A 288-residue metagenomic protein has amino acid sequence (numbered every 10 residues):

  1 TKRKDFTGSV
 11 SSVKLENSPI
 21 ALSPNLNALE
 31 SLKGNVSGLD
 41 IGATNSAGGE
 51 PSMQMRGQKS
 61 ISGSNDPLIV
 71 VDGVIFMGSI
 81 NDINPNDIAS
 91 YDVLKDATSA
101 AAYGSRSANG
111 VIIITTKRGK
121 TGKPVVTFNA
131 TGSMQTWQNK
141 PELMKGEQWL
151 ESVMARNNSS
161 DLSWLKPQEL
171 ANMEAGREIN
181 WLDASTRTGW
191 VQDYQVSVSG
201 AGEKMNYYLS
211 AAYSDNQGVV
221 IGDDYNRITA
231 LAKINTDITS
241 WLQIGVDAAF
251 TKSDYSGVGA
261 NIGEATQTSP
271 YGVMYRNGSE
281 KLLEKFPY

Functional and structural regions predicted by a protein language model:
T1-L231, T236-S253, A260-I262: Short, small/polar-rich motifs associated with maturation and membrane association, primarily at protein termini
A175, T251, S256-Y288: Acidic/polar loop-and-plug regions of large Gram-negative outer-membrane beta-barrel proteins
